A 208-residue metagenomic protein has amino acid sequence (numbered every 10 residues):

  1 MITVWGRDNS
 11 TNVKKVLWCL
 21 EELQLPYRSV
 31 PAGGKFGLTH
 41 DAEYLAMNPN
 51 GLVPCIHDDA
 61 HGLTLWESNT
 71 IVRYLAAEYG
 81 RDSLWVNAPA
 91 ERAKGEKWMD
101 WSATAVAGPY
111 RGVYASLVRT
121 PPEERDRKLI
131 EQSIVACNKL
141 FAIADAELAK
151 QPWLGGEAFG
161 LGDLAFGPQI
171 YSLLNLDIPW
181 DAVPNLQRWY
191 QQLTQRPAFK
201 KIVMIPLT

Functional and structural regions predicted by a protein language model:
M1-N9, K14-K128, D145: GST-like domain detector, emphasizing the conserved glutathione-binding G-site in the N-terminal thioredoxin-like
G34-K35, G162, L207: Conserved beta-strand edge residues that scaffold enzyme active sites
L75, V86, M99-Q195, I202: GST-like fold's C-terminal all-alpha helical module
A198-T208: Generic C-terminal helix-cap and adjacent flexible tail
